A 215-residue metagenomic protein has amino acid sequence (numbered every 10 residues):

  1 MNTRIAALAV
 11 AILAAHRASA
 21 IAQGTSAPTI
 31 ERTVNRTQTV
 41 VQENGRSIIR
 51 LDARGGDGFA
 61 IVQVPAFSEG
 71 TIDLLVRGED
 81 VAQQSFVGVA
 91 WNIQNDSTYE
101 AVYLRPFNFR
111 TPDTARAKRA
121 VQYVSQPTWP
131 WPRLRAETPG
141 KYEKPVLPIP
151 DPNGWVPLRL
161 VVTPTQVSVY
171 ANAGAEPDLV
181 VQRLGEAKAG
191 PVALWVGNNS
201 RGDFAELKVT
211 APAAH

Functional and structural regions predicted by a protein language model:
L13-A20: C-terminal segment of classical bacterial N-terminal signal peptides
V40-G58: Short carbohydrate-recognition loop motifs
G58-P65, E143-P150, L194: Beta-strand-rich interaction surfaces with strong enrichment in secreted/lumenal proteins
G58-W131: Secretory/extracellular carbohydrate-interaction modules and structurally similar beta-sandwich "look-alikes"
L74, G154-V169: Short tryptophan-centered beta-strand motifs in secreted/extracellular beta-sheet-rich domains of glycan-recognition
P132-P157: Short, aromatic/His-centered strand-loop micro-motif at the edge of beta-sheets
N172-G190: Short, solvent-exposed beta-strand-to-loop segments that form ligand-recognition rims of beta-rich domains
E186-H215: Ligand-recognition surfaces built from glycine- and aromatic
